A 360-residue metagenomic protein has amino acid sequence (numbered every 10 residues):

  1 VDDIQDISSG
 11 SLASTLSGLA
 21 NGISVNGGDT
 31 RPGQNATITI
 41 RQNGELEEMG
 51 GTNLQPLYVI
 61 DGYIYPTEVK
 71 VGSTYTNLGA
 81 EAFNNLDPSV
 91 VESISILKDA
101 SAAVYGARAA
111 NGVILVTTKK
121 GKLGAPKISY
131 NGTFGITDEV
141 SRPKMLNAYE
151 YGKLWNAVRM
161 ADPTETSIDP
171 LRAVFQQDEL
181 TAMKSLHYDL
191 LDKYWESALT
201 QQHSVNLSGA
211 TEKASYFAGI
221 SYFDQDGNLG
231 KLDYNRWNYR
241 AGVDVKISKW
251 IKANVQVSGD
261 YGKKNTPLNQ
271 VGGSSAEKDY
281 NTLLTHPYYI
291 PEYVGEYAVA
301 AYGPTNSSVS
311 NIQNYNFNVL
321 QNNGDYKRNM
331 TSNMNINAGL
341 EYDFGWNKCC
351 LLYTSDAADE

Functional and structural regions predicted by a protein language model:
V1-R240, V245-N254, D260, G273 (+1 more regions): Short, small/polar-rich motifs associated with maturation and membrane association, primarily at protein termini
L78, L191, Q321-D325, L340: Short coil/turn segments at secondary-structure junctions
A182-K184, D260, N265-N335: Acidic/polar loop-and-plug regions of large Gram-negative outer-membrane beta-barrel proteins
D244, N335-E341: Short, acidic/charged, Gly/Pro-enriched secondary-structure junctions
K327, D343-F344: Beta-strand-rich recognition/accessory modules
Y353-E360: Conserved small/polar residues in nucleotide/adenosyl-binding loops
